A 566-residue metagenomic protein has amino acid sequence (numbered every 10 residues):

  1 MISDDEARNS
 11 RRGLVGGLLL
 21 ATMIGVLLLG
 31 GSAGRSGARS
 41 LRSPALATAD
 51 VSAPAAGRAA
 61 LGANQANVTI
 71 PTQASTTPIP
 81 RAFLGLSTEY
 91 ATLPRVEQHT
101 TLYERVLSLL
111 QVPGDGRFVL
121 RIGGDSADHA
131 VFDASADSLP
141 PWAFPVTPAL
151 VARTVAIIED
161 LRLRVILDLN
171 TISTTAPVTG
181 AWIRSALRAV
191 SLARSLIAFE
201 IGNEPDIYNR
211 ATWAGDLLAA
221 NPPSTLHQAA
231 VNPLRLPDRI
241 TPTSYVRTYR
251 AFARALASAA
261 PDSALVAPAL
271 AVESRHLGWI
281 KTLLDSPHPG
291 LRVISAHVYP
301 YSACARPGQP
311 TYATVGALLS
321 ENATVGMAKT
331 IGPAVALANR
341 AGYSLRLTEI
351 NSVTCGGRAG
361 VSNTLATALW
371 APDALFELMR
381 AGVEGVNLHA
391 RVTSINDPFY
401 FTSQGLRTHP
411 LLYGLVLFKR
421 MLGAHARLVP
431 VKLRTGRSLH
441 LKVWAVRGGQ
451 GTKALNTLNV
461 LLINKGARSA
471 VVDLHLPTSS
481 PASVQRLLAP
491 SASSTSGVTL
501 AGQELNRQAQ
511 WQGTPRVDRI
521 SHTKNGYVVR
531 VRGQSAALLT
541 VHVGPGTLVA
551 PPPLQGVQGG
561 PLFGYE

Functional and structural regions predicted by a protein language model:
M1-N9: N-terminal secretory signal peptides that target proteins for export/translocation
L14-G17, A21, G25-G278, D285-V293 (+5 more regions): Non-catalytic accessory regions flanking glycosidase/transglycosidase catalytic cores in CAZymes
S295-P300: Long, well-ordered, tryptophan-enriched scaffold segments
Y301-V353: Glycoside hydrolase catalytic-domain groove-lining segments
